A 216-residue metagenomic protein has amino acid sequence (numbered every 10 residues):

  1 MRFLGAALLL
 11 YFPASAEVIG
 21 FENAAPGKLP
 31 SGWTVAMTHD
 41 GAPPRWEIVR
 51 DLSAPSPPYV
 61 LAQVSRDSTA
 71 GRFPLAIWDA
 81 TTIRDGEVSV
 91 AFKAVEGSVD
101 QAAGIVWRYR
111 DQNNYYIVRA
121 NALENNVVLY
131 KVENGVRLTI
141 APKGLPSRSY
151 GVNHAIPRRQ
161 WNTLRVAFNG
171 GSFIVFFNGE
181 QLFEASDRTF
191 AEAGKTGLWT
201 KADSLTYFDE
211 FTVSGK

Functional and structural regions predicted by a protein language model:
F3-P13: Sec-dependent N-terminal signal peptides
A16-G20, D85-S89, W161-T163: Intrinsic-disorder/low-complexity, polar/charged segments enriched in Ser/Thr/Lys/Arg/Asp/Glu/Gln
A16-H39, D209: Extracellular carbohydrate-recognition regions
I19-G20, F190-K216: Ligand-recognition surfaces built from glycine- and aromatic
P26, Q63-R137: Secretory/extracellular carbohydrate-interaction modules and structurally similar beta-sandwich "look-alikes"
K28-A62, G71: Extracellular glycan-recognition surfaces and repeat-rich motifs
G135-R165: Short, aromatic/His-centered strand-loop micro-motif at the edge of beta-sheets
G171-G197: Short, solvent-exposed beta-strand-to-loop segments that form ligand-recognition rims of beta-rich domains
